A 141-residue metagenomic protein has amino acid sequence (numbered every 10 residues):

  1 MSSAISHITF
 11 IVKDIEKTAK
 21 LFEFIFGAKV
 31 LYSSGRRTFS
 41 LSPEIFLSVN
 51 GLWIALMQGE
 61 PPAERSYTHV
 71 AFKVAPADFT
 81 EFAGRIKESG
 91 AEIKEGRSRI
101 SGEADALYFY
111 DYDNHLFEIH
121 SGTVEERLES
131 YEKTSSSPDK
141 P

Functional and structural regions predicted by a protein language model:
M1-K17, V70, E125-P141: N-terminal beta-strand motif that seeds the catalytic metal site of vicinal oxygen chelate
I5-K13, I45-F46, P61-R85, D105-Y110: Vicinal oxygen chelate
T9-W53: Core segments of cupin and vicinal oxygen chelate
L31-Y32, I54-A55, E92-G96: A short linear hydrophobic-aromatic micro-motif
R36-F39, P62, S98-G102: A short beta-turn/loop motif at secondary-structure boundaries
I54-M57, E118: Conserved beta-strand in the GNAT
G84, E88-P141: Vicinal oxygen chelate
